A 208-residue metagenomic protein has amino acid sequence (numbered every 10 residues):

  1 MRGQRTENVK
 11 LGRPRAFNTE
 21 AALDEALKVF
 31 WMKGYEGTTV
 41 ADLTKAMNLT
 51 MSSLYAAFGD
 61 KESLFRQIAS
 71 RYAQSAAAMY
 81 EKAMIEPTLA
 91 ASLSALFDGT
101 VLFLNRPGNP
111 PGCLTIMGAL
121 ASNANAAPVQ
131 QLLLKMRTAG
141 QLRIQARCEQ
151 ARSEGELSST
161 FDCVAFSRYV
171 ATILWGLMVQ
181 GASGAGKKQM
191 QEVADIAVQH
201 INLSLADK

Functional and structural regions predicted by a protein language model:
M1-F17, F161, D207-K208: N-terminal intrinsically disordered/low-complexity leader segments
R2, K10, A21, E25 (+2 more regions): Helix-turn-helix
Q67, Y80-P111, C163-V170: Hydrophobic alpha-helical connector segments
S70-A76: Short, basic, alpha-helical segments at the C-terminal edge of helix-turn-helix-like DNA-binding modules
A91-S94, A127-E154, A165, E192-D195: Amphipathic alpha-helical packing segments from all-alpha helical-bundle domains
S92-L93, P107-Q130: Amphipathic alpha-helical segments used for helix-helix packing
F103-R106, Q150, V170-K188, H200-K208: Amphipathic C-terminal alpha-helical segment
P111-M117, F161-Q180, V193-H200: Hydrophobic alpha-helical segments that form the core of small-molecule binding pockets and/or dimer interfaces
